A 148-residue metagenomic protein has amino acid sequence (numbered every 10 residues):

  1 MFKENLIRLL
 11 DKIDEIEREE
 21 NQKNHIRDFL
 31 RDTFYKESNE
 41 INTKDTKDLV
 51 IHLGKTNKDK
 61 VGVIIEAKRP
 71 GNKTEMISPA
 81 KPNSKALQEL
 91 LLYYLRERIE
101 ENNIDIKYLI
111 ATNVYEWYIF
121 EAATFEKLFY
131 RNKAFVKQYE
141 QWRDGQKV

Functional and structural regions predicted by a protein language model:
M1-Y108, E116, A122-R131, Q138-E140: A short, conserved, highly charged catalytic patch centered on acidic carboxylates
F135-V148: Extended charged low-complexity segments that act as oligomerization/scaffolding linkers
